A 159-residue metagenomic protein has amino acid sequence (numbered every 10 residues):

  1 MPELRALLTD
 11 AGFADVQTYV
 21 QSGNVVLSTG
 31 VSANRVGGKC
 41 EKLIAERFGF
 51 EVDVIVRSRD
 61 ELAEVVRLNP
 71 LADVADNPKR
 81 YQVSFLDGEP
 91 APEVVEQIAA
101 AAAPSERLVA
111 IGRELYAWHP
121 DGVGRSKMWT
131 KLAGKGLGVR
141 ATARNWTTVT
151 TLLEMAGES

Functional and structural regions predicted by a protein language model:
M1-S159: Surface-exposed, charge/polar-rich loops and edge strands
